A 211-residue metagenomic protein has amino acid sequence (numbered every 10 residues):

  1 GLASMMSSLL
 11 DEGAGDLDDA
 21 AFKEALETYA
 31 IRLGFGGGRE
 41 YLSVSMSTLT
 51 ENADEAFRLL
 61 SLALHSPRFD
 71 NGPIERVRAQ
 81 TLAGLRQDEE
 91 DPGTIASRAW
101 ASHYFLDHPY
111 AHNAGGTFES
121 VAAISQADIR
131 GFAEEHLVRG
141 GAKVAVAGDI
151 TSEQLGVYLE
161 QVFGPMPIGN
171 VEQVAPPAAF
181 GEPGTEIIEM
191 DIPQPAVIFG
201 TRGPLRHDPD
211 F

Functional and structural regions predicted by a protein language model:
L2-A14: Active-site SXXK
G15-D54, E75, Q87-G140, Q161 (+1 more regions): Non-catalytic beta-strand/loop surface segments
D18, S152-G156: Extracytoplasmic/secreted cell-surface and envelope-processing proteins
R32-L33, H65-N71, S152-E153, L205-D208: Short beta-strands and strand-coil junctions in structured, solvent-facing domains, enriched
L49-A53, G148-E153: Helix N-cap motif at beta-to-alpha junctions
F57-A63, G156-F163: Short amphipathic alpha-helices in soluble, non-transmembrane regions that often serve as interface/regulatory elements
